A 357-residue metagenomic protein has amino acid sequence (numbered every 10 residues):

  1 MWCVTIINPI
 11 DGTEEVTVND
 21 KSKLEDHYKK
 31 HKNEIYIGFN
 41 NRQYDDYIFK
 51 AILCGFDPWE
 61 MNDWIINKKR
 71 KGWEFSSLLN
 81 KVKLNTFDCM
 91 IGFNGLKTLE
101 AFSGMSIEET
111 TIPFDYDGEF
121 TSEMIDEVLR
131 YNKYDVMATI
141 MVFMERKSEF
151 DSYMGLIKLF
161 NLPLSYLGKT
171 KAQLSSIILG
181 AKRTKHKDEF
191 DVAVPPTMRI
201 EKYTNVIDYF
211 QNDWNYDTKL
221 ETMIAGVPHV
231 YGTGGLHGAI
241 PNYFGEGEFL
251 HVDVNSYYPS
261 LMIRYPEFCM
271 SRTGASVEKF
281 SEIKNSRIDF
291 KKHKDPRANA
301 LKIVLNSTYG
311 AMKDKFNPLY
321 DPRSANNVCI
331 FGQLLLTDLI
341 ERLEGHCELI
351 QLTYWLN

Functional and structural regions predicted by a protein language model:
M1-I6: Entry/capping segment at the start of metal-dependent catalytic domains with acidic active-site entry clusters
I10-Q43, I48-N357: Conserved acidic
